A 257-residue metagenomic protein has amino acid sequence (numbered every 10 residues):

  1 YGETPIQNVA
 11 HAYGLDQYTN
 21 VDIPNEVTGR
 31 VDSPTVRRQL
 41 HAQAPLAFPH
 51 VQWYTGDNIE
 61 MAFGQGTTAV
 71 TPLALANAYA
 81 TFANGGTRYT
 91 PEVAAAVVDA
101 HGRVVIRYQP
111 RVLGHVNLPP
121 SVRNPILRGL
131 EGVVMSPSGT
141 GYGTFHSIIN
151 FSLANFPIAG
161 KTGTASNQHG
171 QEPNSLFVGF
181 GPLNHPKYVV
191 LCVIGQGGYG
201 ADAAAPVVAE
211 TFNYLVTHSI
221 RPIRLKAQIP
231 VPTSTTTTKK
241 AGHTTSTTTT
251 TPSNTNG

Functional and structural regions predicted by a protein language model:
Y1-I194, N256-G257: Beta-lactam-recognizing serine transpeptidase/beta-lactamase-like catalytic domain environment
R30-D32, N213, I223-Q228: Short, intrinsically disordered/low-complexity patches at protein termini and at juxtamembrane boundaries
L75, G200-A209: Short, charged, low-complexity patches
A83, A209-I220: Short amphipathic alpha-helical signal-transduction/dimerization elements
V134, G181, T211, S219 (+1 more regions): Generic low-complexity, intrinsically disordered sequence content enriched in small uncharged/hydrophobic residues
H218-K240: Intrinsically disordered, low-complexity mixed-charge segments
S234-N254: Extracellular mucin-like PTS domains
